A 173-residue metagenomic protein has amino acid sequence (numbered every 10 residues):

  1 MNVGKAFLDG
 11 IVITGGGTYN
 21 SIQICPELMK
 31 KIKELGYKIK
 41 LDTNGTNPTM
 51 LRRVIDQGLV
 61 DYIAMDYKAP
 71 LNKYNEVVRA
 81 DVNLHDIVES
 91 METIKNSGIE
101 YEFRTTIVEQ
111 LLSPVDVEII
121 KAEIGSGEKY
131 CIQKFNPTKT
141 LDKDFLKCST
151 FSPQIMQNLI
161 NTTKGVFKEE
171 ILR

Functional and structural regions predicted by a protein language model:
M1-G10, Y19-L159: Conserved AdoMet/S-adenosylmethionine-binding subsite of the radical SAM
P153-R173: Charged phosphate-binding loop/patch that engages nucleotide di/tri-phosphates or the phosphate backbone of nucleic
